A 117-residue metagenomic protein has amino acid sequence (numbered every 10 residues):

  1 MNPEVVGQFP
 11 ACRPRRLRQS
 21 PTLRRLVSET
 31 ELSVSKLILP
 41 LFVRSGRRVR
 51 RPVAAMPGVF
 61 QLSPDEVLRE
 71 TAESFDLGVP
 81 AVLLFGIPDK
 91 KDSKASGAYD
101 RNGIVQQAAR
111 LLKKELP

Functional and structural regions predicted by a protein language model:
M1-S28: N-terminal amphipathic/basic leader segments beginning at the initiator methionine
T22-L26, E66-R69, Q106-A108: Short alpha-helical segments and helix-capping/turn motifs at coil-helix boundaries
S28-V34, E73-S74: Short secondary-structure boundary/capping segments within folded domains
E31-V59: N-terminal small/glycine-rich loop or linker at the start of catalytic domains across soluble metabolic enzymes
V34-I38, L77-A81, L116-P117: Short coil/turn connectors at secondary-structure junctions
L41, V67, S74: Conserved, mostly hydrophobic/aromatic
R50-P64, L77-V105: Glycine-rich, proline-tolerant flexible connector loops at the mouths of alpha/beta enzymes
T71-F75, A109-P117: Surface-exposed amphipathic alpha-helices with a cationic face
